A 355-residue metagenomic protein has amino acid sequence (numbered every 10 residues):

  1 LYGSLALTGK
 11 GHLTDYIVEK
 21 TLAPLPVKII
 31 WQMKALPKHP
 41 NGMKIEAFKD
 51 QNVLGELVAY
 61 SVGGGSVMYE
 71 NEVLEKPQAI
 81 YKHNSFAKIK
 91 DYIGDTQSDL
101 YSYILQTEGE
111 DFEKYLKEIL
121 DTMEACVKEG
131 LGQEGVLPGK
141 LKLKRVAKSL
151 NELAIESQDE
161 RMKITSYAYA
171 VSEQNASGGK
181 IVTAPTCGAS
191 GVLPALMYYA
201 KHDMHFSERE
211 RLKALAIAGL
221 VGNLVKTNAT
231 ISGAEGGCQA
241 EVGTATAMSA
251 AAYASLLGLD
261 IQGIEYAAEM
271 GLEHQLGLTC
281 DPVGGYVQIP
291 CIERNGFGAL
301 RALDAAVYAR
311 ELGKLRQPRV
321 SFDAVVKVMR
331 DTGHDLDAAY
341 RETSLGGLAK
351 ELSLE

Functional and structural regions predicted by a protein language model:
I17, K28, M33-K34, A184 (+2 more regions): N-terminal loops that bind phosphate or other acidic moieties and the adjacent beta-alpha structural core
T21, P26-E156, K163: C-terminal regulatory domains involved in ligand/effector binding and gene-expression control
K34, V182-A189, G233-A245, C291-N295: Active-site nucleophile and cofactor-binding loops and adjacent substrate-binding regions of central metabolic enzymes
E124-G233, G237, G347-E355: Accessory "access/gating" subregions that flank catalytic or transport cores
S166, A170, G191-K201, A216-L224 (+3 more regions): Contiguous, well-ordered alpha-helical segments that form the cores/surfaces of helical PPI scaffolds
Y253-E355: Functionally critical mobile loop/hinge segments
